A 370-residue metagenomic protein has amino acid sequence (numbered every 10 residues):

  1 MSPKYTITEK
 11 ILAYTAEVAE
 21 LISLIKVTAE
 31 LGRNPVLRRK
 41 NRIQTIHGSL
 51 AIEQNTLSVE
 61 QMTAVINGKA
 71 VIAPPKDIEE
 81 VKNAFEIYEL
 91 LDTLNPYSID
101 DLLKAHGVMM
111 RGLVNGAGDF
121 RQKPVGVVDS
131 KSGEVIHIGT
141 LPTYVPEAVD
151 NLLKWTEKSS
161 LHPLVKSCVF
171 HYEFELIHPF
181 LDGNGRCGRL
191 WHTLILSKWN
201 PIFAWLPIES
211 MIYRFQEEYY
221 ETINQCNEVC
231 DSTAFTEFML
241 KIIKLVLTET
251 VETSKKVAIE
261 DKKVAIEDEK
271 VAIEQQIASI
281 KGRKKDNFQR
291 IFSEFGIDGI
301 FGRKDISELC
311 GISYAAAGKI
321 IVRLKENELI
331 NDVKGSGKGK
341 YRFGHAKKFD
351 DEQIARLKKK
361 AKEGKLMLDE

Functional and structural regions predicted by a protein language model:
M1-E370: FIC/Doc superfamily catalytic core
